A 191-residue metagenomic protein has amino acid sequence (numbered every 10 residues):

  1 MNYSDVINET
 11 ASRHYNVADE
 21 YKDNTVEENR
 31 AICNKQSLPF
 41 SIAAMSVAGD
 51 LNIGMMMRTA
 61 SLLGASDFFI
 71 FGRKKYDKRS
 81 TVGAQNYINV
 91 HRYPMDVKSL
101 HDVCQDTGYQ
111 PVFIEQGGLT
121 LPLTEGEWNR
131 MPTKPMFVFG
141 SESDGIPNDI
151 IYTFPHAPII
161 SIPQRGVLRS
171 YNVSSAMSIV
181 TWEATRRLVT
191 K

Functional and structural regions predicted by a protein language model:
M1-K191: Post-transcriptional modification and biogenesis factors for structured RNAs of the translation apparatus
